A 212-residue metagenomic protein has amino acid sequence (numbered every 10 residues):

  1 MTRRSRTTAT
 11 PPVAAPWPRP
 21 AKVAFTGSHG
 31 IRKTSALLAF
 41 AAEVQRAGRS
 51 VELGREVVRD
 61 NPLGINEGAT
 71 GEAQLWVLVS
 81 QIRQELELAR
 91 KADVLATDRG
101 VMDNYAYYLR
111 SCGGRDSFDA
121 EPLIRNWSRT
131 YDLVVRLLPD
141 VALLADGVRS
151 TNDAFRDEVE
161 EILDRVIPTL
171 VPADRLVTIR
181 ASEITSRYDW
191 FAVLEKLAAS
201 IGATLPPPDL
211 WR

Functional and structural regions predicted by a protein language model:
T2-T10: N-terminal pre-Walker A segment at the start of P-loop NTPase domains
P12-P20: Phosphate-binding P-loop
F25: Hydrophobic anchor at the beta1->P-loop junction of P-loop NTPases
H29: The conserved Walker
K33: Conserved lysine of the Walker
L38-R83: Conserved substrate/cofactor phosphate-moiety recognition/catalytic segment in nucleotide-dependent phosphotransferases
I65-D116: Conserved nucleotide-sensing/catalytic segment adjacent to the nucleotide-binding pocket in NTP-handling enzymes
S111-K196, D209-W211: A glycine- and Lys/Arg-enriched "phosphate-lid" helix/loop adjacent to the NTP-binding pocket of small-molecule kinases
